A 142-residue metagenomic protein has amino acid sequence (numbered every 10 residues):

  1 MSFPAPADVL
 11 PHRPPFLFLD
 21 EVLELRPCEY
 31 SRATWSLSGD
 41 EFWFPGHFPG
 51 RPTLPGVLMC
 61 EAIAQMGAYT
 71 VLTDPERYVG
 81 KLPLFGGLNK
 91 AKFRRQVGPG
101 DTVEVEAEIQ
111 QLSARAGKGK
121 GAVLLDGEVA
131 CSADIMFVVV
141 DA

Functional and structural regions predicted by a protein language model:
M1-T53, Y78-L82, R94-G98, S113-A116 (+2 more regions): Non-catalytic linker/capping segments at the edges of enzyme domains
V22, L54-Y78: Active-site helix/loop of acyl-thioester processing domains in fatty-acid/polyketide metabolism, spanning hotdog-fold
G67-E104, S132, F137-V138: Hydrophobic beta-strand-centered segment that forms part of the acyl-chain substrate-binding groove
Q110: Acidic/glycine-rich phosphate/pyrophosphate-binding loops and surrounding catalytic core that coordinate Mg2+
K118-K120: Exposed beta-strand and adjacent loop surfaces of beta-rich binding modules that mediate intermolecular recognition
V123: Short aromatic-centered micro-motifs
